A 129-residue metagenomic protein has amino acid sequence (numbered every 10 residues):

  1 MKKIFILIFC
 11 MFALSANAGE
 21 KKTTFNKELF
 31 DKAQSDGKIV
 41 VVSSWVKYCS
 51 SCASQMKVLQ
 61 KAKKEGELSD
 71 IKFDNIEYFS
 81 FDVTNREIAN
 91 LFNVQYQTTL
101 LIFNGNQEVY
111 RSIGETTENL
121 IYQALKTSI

Functional and structural regions predicted by a protein language model:
M1-I4: Positively charged n-region of N-terminal signal peptides that target proteins for export
F9-N17: Hydrophobic h-region of N-terminal signal peptides that target proteins for export in Gram-negative bacteria
A16-D31: N-terminal "domain-start" segment that seeds a small globular fold
S35-K47: Short active-site neighborhood of thiol/selenol oxidoreductases, capturing the structured segment around
S44, C49-C52, L100: The canonical Cys-X-X-Cys-His
S44, S69-R86: Thiol-based oxidoreductase modules, predominantly thioredoxin-like and allied folds used for disulfide exchange
A53-E67: Typically the conserved alpha-helix immediately C-terminal to a functionally engaged Cys/Sec in thioredoxin-like
Y96, I102-I129: Non-catalytic, surface beta->alpha helical segment in thiol-disulfide oxidoreductase systems
